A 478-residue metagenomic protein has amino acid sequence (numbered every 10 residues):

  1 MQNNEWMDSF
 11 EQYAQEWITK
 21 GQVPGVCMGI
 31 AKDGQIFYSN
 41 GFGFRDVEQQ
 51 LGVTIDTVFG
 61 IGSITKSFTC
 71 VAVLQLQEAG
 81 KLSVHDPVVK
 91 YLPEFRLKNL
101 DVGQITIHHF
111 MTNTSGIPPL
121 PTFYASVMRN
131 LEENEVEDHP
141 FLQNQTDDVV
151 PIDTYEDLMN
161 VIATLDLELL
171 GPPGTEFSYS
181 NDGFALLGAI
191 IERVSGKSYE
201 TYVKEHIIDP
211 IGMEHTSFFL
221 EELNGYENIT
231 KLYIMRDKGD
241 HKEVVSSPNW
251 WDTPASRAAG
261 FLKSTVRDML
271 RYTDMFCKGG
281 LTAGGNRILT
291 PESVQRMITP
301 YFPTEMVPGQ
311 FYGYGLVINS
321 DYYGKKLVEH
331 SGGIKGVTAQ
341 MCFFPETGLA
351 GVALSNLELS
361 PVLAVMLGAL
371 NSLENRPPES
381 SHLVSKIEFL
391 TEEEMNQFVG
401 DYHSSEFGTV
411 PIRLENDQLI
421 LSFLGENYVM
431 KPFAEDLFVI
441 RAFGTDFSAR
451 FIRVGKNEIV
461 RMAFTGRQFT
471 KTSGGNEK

Functional and structural regions predicted by a protein language model:
M1-G41, T122, V127-L131, T175 (+3 more regions): Catalytic loop of the DD-peptidase/beta-lactamase superfamily, centered on the K-T-G motif and neighboring
D8-Q15, M28, G34, G60-V88 (+2 more regions): Active-site SXXK
Q15, V89, M159-L167, G188 (+2 more regions): Amphipathic, well-packed alpha-helical segments that form the structural scaffold of globular domains
I36-S39, F95-Q104, T112-T122, V136 (+3 more regions): Secretory-pathway/luminal and periplasmic proteins that interact with or process carbohydrate-rich
F44-S180, K197, E222-N224, T230 (+1 more regions): Active-site-proximal loop and beta-strand segments within enzyme catalytic domains
G103, G183, T265-D268: An acidic site on a long C-lobe helix of protein kinase domains
F110, L187, M269-Y272: Structural scaffold positions in well-ordered secondary structure
I117-P118, F184, L357-L359: Solvent-exposed loop/turn segments at secondary-structure junctions within structured extracellular/periplasmic domains
